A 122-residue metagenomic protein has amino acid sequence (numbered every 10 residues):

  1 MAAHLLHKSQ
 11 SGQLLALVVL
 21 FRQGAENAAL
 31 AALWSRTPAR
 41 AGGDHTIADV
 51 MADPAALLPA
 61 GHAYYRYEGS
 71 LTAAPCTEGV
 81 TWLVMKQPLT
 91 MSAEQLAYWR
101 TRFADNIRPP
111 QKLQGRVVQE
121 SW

Functional and structural regions predicted by a protein language model:
M1-W122: Extracellular or lumenal secretory-pathway regions
